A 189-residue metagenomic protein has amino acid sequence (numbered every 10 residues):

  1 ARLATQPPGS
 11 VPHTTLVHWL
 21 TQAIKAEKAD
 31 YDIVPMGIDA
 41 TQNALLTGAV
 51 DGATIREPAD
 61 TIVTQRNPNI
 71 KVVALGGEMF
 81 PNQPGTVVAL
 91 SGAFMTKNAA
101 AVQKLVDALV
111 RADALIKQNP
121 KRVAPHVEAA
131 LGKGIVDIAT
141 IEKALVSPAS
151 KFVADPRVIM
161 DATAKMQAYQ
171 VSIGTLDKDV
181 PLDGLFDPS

Functional and structural regions predicted by a protein language model:
A1-R66, M160-K165: Bilobed "Venus flytrap"/periplasmic-binding protein-like clamshell domains and structurally analogous long
A4, L75, S150-A154: A ubiquitous short alpha-helical element
P8, I38, G77-E78, D187: Residues that form or immediately flank small-molecule/cofactor binding pockets and catalytic motifs
E27-K28, V72, I135, D177-K178: Residue-level detector of short coil/turn "hinge" positions at structural boundaries
A40-G132: Pocket-lining segment of extracytoplasmic ligand-binding domains
T61-I62, A144, F186-D187: Short secondary-structure capping/turn micro-motifs that flank functional sites
T96-D177: Secondary-structure end/capping motifs
K178-S189: Hinge/cleft segment of the Venus flytrap/periplasmic-binding protein
